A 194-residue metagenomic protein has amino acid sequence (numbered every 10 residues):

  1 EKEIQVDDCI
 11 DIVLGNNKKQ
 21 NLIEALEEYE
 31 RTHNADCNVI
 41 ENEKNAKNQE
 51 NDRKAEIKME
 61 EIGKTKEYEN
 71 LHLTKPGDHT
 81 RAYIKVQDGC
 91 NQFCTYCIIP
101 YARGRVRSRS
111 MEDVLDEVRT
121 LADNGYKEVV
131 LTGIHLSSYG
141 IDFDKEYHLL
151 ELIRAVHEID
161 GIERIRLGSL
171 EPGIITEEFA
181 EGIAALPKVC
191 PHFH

Functional and structural regions predicted by a protein language model:
E1, D123-H194: Conserved SAM/AdoMet-binding glycine-rich loop
E1-Y139: Proteins enriched for Cys/Gly/acidic motifs involved in redox and nucleic-acid/cofactor modification
